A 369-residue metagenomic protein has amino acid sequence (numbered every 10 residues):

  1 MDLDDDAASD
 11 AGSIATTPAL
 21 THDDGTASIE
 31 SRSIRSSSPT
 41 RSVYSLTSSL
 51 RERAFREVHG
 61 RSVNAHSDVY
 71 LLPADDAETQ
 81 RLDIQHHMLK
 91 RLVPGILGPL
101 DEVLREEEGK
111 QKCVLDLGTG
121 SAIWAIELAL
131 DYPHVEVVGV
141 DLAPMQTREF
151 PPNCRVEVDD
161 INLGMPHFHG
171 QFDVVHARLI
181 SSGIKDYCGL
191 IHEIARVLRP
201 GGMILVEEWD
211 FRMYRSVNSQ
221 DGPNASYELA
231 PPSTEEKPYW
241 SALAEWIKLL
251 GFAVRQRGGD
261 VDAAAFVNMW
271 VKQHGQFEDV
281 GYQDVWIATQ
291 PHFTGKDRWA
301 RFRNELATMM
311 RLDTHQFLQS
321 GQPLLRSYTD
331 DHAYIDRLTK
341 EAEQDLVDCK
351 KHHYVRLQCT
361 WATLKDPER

Functional and structural regions predicted by a protein language model:
M1-A74, Q80: N-terminal auxiliary segments of SAM/dcSAM-dependent transferases
D76-K112, E127: Conserved alpha-helix/loop element of class I SAM-dependent methyltransferases that forms part of the SAM/SAH-binding
G109-P166, G189: Class I SAM-dependent methyltransferase SAM/SAH-binding core
M165-V174: A short acidic, Gly/Pro-enriched loop at the edge of an enzyme's catalytic core that lines a small-molecule cofactor
A177-I180: A short beta-strand submotif of the Rossmann-like class I SAM-dependent methyltransferase core that lines
S182, E207-H315: Conserved catalytic/acceptor-binding region of the Class I
C188-M203: A short glycine-rich, Lys/Arg-flanked "PGG" loop and its adjoining helix->strand segment in the class I
H274-R369: C-terminal lobe and adjacent flexible extensions of AdoMet/dcAdoMet transferase-like proteins
